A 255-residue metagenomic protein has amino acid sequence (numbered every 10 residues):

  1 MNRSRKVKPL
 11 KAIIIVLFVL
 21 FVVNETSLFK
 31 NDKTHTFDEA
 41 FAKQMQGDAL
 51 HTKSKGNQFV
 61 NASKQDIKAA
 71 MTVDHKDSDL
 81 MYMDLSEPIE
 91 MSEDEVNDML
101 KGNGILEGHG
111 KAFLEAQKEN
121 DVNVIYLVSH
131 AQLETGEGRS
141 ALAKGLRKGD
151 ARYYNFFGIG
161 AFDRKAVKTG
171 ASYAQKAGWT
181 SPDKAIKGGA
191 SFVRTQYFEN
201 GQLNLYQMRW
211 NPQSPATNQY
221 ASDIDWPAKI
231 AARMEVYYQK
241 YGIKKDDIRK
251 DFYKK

Functional and structural regions predicted by a protein language model:
N2-I125, E137-K255: Catalytic cores of secreted/periplasmic lytic hydrolases that degrade extracellular macromolecules
L127-S129: Outer-envelope exported proteins of Gram-negative bacteria
A131-G136: His-Asp-centered metal-binding catalytic motifs of divalent-metal-dependent phosphohydrolases/nucleases
